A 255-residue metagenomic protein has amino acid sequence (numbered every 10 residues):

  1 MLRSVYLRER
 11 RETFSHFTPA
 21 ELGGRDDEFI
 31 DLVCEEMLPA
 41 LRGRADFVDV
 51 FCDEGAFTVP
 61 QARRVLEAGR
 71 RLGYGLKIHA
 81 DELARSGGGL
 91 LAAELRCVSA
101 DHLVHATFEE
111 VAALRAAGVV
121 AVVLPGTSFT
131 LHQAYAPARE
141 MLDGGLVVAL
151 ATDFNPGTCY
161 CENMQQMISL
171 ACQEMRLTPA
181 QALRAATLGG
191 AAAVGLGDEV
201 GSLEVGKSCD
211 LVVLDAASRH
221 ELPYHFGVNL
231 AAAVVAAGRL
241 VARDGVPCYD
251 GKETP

Functional and structural regions predicted by a protein language model:
M1-S86: Metal-coordinating catalytic core of metallo-dependent amide/deamination hydrolases
V50, E54, A80, H102-L103 (+2 more regions): Generic detector of well-ordered alpha-helical packing
G75, R85-S202, L214-S218, F226 (+1 more regions): Active-site-adjacent C-terminal substructures of enzyme catalytic domains
A186-L188, S208-P255: C-terminal cap of metal-dependent C-N hydrolases
